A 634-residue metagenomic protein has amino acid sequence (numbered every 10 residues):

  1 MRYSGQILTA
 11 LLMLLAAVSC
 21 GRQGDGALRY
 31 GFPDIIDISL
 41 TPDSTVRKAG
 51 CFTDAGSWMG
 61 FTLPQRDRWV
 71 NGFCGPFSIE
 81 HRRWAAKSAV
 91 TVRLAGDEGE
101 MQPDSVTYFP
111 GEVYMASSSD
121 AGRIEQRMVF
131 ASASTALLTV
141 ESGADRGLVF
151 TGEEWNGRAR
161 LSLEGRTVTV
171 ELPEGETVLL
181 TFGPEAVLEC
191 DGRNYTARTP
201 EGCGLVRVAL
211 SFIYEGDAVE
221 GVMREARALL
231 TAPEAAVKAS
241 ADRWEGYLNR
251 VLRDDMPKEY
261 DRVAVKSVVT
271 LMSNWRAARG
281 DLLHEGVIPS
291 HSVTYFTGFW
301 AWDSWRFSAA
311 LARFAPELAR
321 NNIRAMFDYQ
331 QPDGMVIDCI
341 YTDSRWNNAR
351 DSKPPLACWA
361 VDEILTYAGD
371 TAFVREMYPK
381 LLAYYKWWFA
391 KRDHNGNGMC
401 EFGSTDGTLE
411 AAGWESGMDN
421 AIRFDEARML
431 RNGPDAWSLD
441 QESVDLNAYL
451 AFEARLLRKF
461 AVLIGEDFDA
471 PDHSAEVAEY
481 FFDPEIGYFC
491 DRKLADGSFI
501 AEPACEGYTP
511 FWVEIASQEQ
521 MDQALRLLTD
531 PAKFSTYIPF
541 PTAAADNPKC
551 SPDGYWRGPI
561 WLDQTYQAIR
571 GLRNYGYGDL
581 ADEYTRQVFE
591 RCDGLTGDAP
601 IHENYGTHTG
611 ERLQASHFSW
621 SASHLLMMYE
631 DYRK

Functional and structural regions predicted by a protein language model:
S4, L8-E259, F314, N574 (+3 more regions): Terminal accessory carbohydrate-recognition/targeting modules of carbohydrate-active enzymes
E125-R127, D333-P355, W359-T371, R612: Aromatic/His-enriched, Gly/Pro-containing loop or helix-boundary segments that lie immediately adjacent to catalytic
Y214, D254-G298, N322-N347, H394-E442 (+2 more regions): Extended glycan-interaction surfaces of carbohydrate-active proteins
V222-R243, E259-K266, A315-D328, T371-F389 (+4 more regions): Extended, well-ordered alpha-helical scaffold segments
T297-Q330, E506-S517, T565-G578, T585: Alpha-helical support elements that line or immediately flank enzyme active sites and cofactor-binding pockets
A310, A360-E363, E453, F460 (+3 more regions): Core register positions within helices of long alpha-helical scaffolds
C358-V361, N447, A454, T565: TPR repeat positional signature
